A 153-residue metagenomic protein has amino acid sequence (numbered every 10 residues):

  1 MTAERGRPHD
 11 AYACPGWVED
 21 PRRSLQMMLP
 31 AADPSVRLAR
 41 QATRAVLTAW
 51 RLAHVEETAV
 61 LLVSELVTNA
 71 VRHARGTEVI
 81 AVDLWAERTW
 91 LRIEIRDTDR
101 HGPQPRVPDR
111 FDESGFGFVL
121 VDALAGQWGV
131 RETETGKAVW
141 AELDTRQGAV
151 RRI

Functional and structural regions predicted by a protein language model:
M1-Q26, V71-I153: Conserved beta-strand-loop-beta-strand hairpin that lines the nucleotide-binding pocket of ATP/GTP-utilizing enzymes
Q26-L38: STAS-typified acidic loop motif
R40-S64: Conserved short strand/loop->alpha-helix "switch" segment adjacent to the catalytic nucleotide/phosphoryl-transfer site
T48, T68-V71: Short amphipathic alpha-helical interface segments enriched in basic and hydrophobic/aromatic residues, used as
